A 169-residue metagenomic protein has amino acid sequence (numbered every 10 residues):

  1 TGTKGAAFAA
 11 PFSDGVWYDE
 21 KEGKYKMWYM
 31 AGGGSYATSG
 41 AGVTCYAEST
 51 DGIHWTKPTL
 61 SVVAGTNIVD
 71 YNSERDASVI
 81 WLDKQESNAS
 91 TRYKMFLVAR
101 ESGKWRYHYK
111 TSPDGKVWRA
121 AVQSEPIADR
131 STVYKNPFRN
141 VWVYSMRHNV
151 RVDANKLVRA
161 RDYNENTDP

Functional and structural regions predicted by a protein language model:
T1-P169: Beta-rich carbohydrate-recognition and catalytic domains
